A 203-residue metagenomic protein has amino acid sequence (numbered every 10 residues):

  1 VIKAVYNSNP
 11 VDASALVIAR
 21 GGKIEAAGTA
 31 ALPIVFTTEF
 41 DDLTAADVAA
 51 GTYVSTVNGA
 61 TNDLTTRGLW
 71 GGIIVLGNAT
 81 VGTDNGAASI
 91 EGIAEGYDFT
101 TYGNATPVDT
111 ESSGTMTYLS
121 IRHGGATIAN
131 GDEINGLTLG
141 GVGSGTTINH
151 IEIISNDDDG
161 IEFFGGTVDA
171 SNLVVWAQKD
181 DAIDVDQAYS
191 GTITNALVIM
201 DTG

Functional and structural regions predicted by a protein language model:
V1-G203: Beta-strand/loop edge motif enriched in small/polar residues
